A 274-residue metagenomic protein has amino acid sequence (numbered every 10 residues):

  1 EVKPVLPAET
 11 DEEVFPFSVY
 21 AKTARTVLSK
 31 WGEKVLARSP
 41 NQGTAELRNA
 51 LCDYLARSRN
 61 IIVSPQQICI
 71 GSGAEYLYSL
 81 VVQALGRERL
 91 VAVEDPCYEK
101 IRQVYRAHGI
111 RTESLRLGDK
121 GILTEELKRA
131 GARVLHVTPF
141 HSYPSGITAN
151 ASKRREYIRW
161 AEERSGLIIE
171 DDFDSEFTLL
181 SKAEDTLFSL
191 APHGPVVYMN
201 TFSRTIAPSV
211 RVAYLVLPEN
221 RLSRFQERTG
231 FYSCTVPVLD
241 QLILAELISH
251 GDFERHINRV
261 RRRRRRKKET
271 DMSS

Functional and structural regions predicted by a protein language model:
E1-W31: Conserved N-terminal helix/loop that builds the PLP phosphate-binding region of the aspartate aminotransferase-like
A8-E12, E75, C97-E99, F140-S142 (+4 more regions): Short, solvent-exposed loop/turn segments at secondary-structure junctions
E12, P16-V19, G43, L217 (+1 more regions): A generic short alpha-helical patch detector that favors 3-5-residue windows in or near N-terminal regions
E13-V14, Y143-I147, I257: A generic structural signal for short coil/turn motifs at secondary-structure boundaries
F15-V19, L180-S181, S209-R211: Short aromatic-enriched loop/helix-cap "lid" or pocket-rim segments at secondary-structure transitions that line
A24-R164, I169, S175-F177, K182-V197 (+1 more regions): Conserved core of the PLP fold type I
V196-S273: PLP-dependent aminotransferase class I/II
